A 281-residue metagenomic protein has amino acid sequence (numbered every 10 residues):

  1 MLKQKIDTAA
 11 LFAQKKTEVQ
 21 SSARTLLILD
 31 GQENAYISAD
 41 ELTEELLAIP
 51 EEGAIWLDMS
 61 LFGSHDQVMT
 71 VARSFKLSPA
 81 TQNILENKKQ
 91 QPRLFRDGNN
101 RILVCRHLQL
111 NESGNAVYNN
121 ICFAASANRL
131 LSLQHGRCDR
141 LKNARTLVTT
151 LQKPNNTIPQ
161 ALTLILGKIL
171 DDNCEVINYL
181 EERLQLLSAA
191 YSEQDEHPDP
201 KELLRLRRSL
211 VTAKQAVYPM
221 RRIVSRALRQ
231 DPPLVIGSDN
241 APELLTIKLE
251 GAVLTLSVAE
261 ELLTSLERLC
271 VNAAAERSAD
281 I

Functional and structural regions predicted by a protein language model:
M1-T149, K153, I223-L234: Helix-boundary and N-terminal cytosolic regulatory elements
N128, L186, D195-I281: Membrane-associated alpha-helical segments
C138-A161, L184-Q194: A short, charged helix-loop
Q152-I169, N173, V235-A241, L245: Long, non-coiled-coil amphipathic alpha-helical linker/lever segments that couple catalytic cores to other domains
I165, L170, C174-Y191: Juxtamembrane/interface alpha-helical elements of multi-pass membrane proteins
